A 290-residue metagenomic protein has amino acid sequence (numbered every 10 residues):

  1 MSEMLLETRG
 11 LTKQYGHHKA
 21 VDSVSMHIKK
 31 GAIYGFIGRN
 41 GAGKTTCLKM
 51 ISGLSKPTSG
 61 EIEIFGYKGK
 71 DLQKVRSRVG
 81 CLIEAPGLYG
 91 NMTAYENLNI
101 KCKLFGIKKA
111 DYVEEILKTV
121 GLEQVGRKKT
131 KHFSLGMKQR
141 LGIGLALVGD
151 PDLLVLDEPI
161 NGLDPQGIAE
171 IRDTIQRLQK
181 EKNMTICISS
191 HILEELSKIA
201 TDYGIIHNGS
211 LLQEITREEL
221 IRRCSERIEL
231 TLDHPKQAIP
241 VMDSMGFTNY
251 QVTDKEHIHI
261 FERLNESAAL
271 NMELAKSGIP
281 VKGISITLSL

Functional and structural regions predicted by a protein language model:
M4-L6, K13-I188, L193-H207, L211-Q213: ABC transporter nucleotide-binding domains
R9-L11, V24, Y250, I284: Generic beta-strand hydrophobic packing signal
E61, T185, R227, P280-G283: Residues at or immediately flanking beta-strands
I64, I188, L230, E262 (+1 more regions): Small/polar loops that bind or transfer phosphate-bearing groups
G69, I107, D233-P235, L264-N265 (+1 more regions): Short, surface-exposed acidic/glycine-rich loop or hinge patches that mediate macromolecular interfaces
L72, A238-I239, S267-A268: Short, well-ordered alpha-helical microsegments
R172-F261: ABC transporter nucleotide-binding domain
M245-L290: Non-catalytic connector elements of ABC transporters
